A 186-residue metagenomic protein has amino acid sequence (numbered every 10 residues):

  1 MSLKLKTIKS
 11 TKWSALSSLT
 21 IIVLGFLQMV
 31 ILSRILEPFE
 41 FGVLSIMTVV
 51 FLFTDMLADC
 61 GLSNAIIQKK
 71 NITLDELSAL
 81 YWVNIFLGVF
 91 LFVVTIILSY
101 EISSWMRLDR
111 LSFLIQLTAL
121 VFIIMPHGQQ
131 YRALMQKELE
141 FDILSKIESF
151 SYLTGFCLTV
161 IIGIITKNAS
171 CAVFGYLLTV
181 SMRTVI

Functional and structural regions predicted by a protein language model:
M1-G25, N64-I67, N71-W82, L111 (+1 more regions): N-terminal membrane topogenesis motif
L3, S63, Q130-K137, F141 (+2 more regions): C-terminal transmembrane helix end/exit motif
L5, S33-M47, K69-Y81, F90-A119 (+1 more regions): Membrane-interface helix-capping segments at transmembrane helix termini in multi-pass transporters
K6-C60, F86-S99, Y152-V160, G175-Y176 (+1 more regions): Signature of the first transmembrane helix
S63-N64, F92-W105, P126-M135: Transmembrane alpha-helix boundary signature
S78, V83-L87, G128-Y152: Substrate-agnostic recognition of the 12-TM MFS/MFS-like secondary transporter fold
G88-V93, T118-Y131, F156-C157, S181-V185: Mid-bilayer segments of alpha-helical transmembrane spans in multi-pass integral membrane proteins that mediate
S112-A119, K146-I186: Hydrophobic alpha-helical transmembrane segments
